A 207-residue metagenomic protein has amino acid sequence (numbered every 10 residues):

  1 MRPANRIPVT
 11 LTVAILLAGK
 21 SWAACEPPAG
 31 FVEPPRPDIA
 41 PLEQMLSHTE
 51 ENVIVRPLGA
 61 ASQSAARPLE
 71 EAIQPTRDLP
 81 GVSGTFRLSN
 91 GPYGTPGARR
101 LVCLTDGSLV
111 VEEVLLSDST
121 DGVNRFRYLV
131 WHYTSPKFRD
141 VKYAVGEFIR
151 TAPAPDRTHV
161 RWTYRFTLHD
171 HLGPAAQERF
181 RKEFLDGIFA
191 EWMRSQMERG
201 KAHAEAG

Functional and structural regions predicted by a protein language model:
M1-V9: Bacterial N-terminal signal peptides that target proteins for export
P8-K20: Bacterial N-terminal signal peptides
A23-P92: Hydrophobic ligand-binding cavity/cleft-lining segments
E50-V53, P57, D106, F138 (+1 more regions): Extracytoplasmic/periplasmic, Sec-exported soluble proteins
L58, A65-L69, I73-T76, D118 (+4 more regions): Sec/Tat-exported extracytoplasmic proteins
G97-R99: N-terminal post-signal-peptidase region of extra-cytosolic proteins
T105-R157, R165: Hydrophobic-ligand binding "helix-grip"
H159, R165-G207: A conserved amphipathic terminal alpha-helix motif
